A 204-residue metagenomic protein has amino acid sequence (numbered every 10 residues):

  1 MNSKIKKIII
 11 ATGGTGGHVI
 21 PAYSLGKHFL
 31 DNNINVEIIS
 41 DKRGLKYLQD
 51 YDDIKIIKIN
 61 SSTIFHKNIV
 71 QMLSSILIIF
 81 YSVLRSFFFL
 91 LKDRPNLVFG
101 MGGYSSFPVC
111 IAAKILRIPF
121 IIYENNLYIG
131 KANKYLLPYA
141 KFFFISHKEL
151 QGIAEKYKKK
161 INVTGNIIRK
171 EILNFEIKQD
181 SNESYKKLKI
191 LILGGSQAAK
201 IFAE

Functional and structural regions predicted by a protein language model:
I5-G13, D31-I78, T164, G194: Conserved nucleotide-sugar phosphate-binding/catalytic loop shared by glycosyltransferases and other
K7, R43, I54, K114-I177: Active-site-proximal region of nucleotide-activated glycan assembly enzymes, centered on histidine/acidic-rich loops
K7, S86-S105, I121-Y123: Short N-terminal targeting/anchoring amphipathic segment
I10-Y23, K200: A short, glycine/small-residue-rich beta-strand->loop->alpha-helix junction that serves as a flexible
H18-F29, R43: Short amphipathic alpha-helix
I39, G44-D53, L173-E204: Donor-nucleotide binding loops and adjacent catalytic segments primarily of GT-B fold Leloir glycosyltransferases
R43-Y47, P95-L116: An aromatic- and histidine-rich active-site surface loop
N68-L97, I115: An amphipathic, basic-hydrophobic alpha-helix
